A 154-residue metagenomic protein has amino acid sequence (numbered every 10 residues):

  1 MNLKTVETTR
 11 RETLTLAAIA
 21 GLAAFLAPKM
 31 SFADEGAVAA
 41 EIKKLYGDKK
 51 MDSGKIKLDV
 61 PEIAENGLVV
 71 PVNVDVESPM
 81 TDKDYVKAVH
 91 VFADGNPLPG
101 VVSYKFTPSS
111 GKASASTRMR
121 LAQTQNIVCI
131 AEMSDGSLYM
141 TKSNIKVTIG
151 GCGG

Functional and structural regions predicted by a protein language model:
M1-T8, I19: N-terminal secretory signal peptides
A27-K57: C-terminal segment of N-terminal export signals and the immediately downstream linker at the start of the mature
P71-P79: Short edge beta-strand/loop segments characteristic of extracellular beta-sandwich folds
A88-F92: Beta-strand signatures of extracellular beta-sandwich domains
P97-R120: An anionic, turn-rich surface loop/hairpin at beta-sheet edges that serves as a generic interaction/coordination patch
A122-N126: Extracellular Ig-like/FN3 beta-sandwich strand-entry sites
S134-M140: Short acidic/polar inter-strand loop motif in beta-rich domains
